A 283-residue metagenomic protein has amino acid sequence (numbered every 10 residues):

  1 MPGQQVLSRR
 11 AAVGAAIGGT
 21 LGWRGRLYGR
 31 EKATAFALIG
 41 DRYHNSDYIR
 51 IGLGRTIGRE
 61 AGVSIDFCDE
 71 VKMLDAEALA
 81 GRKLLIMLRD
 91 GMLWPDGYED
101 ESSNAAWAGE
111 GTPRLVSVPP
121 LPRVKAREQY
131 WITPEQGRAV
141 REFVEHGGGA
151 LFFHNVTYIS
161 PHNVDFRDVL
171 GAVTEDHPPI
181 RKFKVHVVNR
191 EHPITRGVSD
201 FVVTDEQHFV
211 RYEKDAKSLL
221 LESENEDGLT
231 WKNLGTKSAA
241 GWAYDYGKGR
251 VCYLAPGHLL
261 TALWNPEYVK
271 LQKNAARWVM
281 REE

Functional and structural regions predicted by a protein language model:
G3-Q5, R9-G29: N-terminal export signals
Y28-L84, G91: Aromatic-Pro/Gly-enriched surface loop or interdomain linker that acts as a lid/target-recognition segment
R30-E31, G58, S64, P161-R250 (+1 more regions): Catalytic beta-strand/loop cores that center a nucleophilic Ser/Cys/Thr and support acyl-enzyme chemistry
T34-L38, L79-S160, K248: Short alpha-beta junction capping motif
D41-H44, K72-M73, G91-W94, V156-S160 (+1 more regions): Solvent-exposed loop/turn segments at secondary-structure junctions within structured extracellular/periplasmic domains
Y43-Y48, W94-P95, G228-W231, T261-N265: Short, solvent-exposed loop/turn elements at domain surfaces
N274-E282: C-terminal alpha-helix
